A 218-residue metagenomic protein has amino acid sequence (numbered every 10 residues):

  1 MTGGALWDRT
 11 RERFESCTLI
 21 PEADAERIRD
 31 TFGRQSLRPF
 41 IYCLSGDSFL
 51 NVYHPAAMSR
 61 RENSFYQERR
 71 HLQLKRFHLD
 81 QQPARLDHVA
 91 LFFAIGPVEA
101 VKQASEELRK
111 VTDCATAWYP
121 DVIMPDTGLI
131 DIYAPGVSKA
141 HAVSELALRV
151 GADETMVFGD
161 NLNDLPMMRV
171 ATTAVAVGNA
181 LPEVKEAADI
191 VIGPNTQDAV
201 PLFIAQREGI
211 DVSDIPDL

Functional and structural regions predicted by a protein language model:
M1-N63: Active-site phosphate-binding/coordination module
W7, F14, P125-L129, V184: A short acidic, helix-capping loop that chelates divalent metal ions and anchors anionic groups
G33, R109, K185: Anion (oxyanion) recognition and catalysis
Y42-M156, L162, M167: Conserved acidic, metal-coordinating active-site core of Asp-based, Mg2+-dependent phosphoryl-transfer enzymes
L129-L218: Mg2+-dependent phosphoryl-transfer enzymes with acidic/Ser/Thr/Gly-rich catalytic loops
